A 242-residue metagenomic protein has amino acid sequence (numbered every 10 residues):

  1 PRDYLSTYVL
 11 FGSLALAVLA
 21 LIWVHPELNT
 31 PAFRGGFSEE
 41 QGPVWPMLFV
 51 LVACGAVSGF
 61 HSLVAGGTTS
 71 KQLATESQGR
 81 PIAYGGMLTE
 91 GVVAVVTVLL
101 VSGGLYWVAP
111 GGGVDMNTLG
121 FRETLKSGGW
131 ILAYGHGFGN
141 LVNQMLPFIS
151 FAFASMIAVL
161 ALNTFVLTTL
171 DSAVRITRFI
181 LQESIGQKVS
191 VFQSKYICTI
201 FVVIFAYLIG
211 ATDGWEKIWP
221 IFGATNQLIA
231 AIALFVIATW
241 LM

Functional and structural regions predicted by a protein language model:
P1-W23, L181, F222-N226, A230-A233 (+1 more regions): Membrane-interface loop-to-helix entry segments
L14-A17, F33, E40-G103, W107 (+1 more regions): Extended, hydrophobic alpha-helical segments in both membrane/secreted and soluble proteins
I22-G36, L88-G137, S172: Extracellular/periplasmic helix-exit of transmembrane alpha-helices
I22-T30, G103-G112, M145-F153, V166-R178 (+2 more regions): Transmembrane helix-loop junctions in multi-pass membrane proteins
E40-A53, P110, V114-G120, Q144-F165 (+1 more regions): Select transmembrane alpha-helical segments in multipass membrane proteins
C54-L73, W130, Y134, I149-S184: Membrane-helix boundary/coupling elements in multi-pass transport proteins
G66-G91, E123, G137-P147, L170-K195: Helix-loop-helix connectors at the membrane interface of multi-pass transporters/channels
G85-V92, I149-V159, N163, L167-L170 (+1 more regions): Loop-to-transmembrane helix boundary motifs in multi-pass membrane proteins
